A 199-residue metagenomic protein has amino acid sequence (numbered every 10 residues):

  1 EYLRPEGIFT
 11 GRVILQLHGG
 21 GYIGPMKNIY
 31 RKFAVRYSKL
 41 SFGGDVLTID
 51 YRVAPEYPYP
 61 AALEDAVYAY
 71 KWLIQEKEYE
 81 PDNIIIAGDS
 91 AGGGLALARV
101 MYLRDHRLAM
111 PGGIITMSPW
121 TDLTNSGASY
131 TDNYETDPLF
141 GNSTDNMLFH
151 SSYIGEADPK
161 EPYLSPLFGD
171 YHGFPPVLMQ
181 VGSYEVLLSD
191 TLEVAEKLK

Functional and structural regions predicted by a protein language model:
E1-K199: Alpha/beta-hydrolase superfamily serine-hydrolase fold, recognizing
